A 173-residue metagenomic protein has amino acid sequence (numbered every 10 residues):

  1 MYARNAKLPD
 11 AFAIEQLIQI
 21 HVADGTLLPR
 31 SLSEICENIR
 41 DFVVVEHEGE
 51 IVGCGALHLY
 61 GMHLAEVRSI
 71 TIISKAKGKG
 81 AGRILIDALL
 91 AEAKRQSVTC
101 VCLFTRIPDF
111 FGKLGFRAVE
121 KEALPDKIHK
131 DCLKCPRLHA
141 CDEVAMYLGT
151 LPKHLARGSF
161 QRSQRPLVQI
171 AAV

Functional and structural regions predicted by a protein language model:
M1-P29, E46, E143-A145, P152-V173: Short amphipathic alpha-helix that is part of the acyltransferase structural core
M1-Y2, R95-V101: Short active-site oxyanion
D10, H63, R106-I107: A generic "binding-loop/recognition-motif" signal
P29-F42, H47, G53-I72: A conserved beta-strand-loop-helix scaffold within acyl/acetyltransferase catalytic domains
R40-F42, A140-Y147: Short hydrophobic/aromatic beta-strand or adjacent loop that forms the aromatic wall/cage of a ligand/substrate-binding
I70-K77, R106-I107: A short, internal acetyl-CoA/4′-phosphopantetheine-binding micro-motif in the GNAT/acyltransferase core
G78-A93, L103: Conserved acetyl-CoA-binding loop-helix of GNAT-fold acetyltransferases
T99, T105-K134: Conserved active-site alpha-helix within GNAT-family acetyltransferase domains
